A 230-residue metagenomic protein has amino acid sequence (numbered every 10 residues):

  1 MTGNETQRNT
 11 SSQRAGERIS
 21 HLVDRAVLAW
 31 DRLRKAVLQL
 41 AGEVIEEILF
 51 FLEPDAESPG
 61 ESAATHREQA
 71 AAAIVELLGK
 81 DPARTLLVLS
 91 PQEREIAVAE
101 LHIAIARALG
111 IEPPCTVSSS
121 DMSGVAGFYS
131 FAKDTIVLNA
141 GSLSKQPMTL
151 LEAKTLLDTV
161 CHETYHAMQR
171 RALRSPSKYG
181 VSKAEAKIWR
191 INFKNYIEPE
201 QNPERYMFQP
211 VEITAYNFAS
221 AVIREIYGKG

Functional and structural regions predicted by a protein language model:
M1-T6: Ser/Thr- and Pro/Gly-biased, low-complexity intrinsically disordered regions that serve as regulatory linkers
S11-A56: Membrane- and interface-active hydrophobic/amphipathic segments that mediate membrane binding, fusion, translocation
A41, K80-D134: Auxiliary, metal-adjacent structural segments of Zn-dependent hydrolase domains
R67-Q92, E200: A short, surface-exposed helix-loop junction/capping segment
M122-K154, R170: Active-site scaffold of zinc-dependent metalloenzymes
E152-Y165: Short alpha-helix carrying the canonical HExxH Zn2+-binding catalytic motif
E163-G180: Catalytic Zn2+-binding segment of zinc metalloproteases
G180-G230: Metalloprotease/metallohydrolase-associated module, dominated by Zn2+-dependent proteases
